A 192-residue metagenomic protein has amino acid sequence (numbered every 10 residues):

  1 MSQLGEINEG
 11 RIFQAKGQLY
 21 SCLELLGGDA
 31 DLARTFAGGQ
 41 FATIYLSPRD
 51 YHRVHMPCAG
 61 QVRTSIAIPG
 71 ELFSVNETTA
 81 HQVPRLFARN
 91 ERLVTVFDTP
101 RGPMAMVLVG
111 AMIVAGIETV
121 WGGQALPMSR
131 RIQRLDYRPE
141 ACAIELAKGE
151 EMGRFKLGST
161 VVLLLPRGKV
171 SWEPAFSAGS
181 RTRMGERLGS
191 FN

Functional and structural regions predicted by a protein language model:
M1-N192: Contiguous, well-folded functional domains in the mature portion of proteins
